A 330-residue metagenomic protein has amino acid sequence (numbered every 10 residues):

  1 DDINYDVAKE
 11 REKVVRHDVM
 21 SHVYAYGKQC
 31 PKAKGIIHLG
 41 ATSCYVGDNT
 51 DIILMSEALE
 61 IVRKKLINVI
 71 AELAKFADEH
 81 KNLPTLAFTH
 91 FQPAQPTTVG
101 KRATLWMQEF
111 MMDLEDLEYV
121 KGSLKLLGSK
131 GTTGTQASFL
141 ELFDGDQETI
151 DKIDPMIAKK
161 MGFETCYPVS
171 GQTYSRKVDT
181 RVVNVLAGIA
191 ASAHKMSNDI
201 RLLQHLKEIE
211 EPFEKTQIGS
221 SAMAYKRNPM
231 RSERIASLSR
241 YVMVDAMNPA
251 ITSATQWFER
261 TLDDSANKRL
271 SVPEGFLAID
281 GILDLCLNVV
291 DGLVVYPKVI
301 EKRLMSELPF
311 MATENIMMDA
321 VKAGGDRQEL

Functional and structural regions predicted by a protein language model:
D1, Y5, G35-I36, F163-G171 (+2 more regions): Short, surface-exposed acidic
D1-A137, F143-A158, G219-S220, M230-R234 (+1 more regions): A helix-coil-helix interface module used to build multimeric assemblies and to scaffold catalytic/cofactor sites
R11-V15, M156, K207-E208, S221-E329: Glycine-rich cofactor/substrate-binding loops
A25, Q29, E72, F76 (+12 more regions): Generic, well-ordered alpha-helical scaffold segments in large soluble proteins
S43-V46, L86, H90, A94-K101 (+7 more regions): Alpha-helix capping and helix-loop boundary segments enriched in small/acidic/polar residues
S56-R63, I67, A74, G100 (+8 more regions): Short amphipathic alpha-helical segments with heptad-repeat character
F76, H80-L83, L117-V120, L124-L127 (+7 more regions): Hydrophobic stripe of amphipathic alpha-helices that form coiled-coil interfaces
G145-A246: Acidic, glycine-rich loop-and-beta core segments that form the ion-binding/anion-interacting portion of active sites
